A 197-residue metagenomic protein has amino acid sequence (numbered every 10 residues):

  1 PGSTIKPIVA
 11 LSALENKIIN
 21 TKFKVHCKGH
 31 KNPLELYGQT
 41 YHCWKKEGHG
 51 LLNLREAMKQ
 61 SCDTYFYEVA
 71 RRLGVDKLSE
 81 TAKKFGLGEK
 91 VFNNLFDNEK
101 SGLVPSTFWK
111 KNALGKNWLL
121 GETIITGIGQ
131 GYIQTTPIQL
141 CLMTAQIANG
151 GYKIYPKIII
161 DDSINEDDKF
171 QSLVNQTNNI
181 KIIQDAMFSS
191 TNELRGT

Functional and structural regions predicted by a protein language model:
P1-S3, I8-T197: Beta-lactam-recognizing serine transpeptidase/beta-lactamase-like catalytic domain environment
